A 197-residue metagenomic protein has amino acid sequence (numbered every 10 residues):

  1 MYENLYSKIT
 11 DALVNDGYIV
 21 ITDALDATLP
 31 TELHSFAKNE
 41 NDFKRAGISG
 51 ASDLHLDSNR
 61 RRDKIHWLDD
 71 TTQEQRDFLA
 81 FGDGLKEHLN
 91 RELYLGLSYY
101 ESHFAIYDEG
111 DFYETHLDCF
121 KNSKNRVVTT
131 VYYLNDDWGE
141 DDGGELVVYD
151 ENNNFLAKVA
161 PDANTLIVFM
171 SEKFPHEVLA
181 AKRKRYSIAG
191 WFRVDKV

Functional and structural regions predicted by a protein language model:
Y2-E92: Non-heme Fe(II)/2-oxoglutarate
V20, E32, H103, T129 (+1 more regions): Amphipathic alpha-helical recognition patches that constitute DNA-binding helices
Q75, F104-S123: Conserved short histidine dyad/triad with adjacent acidic residue
A80, R91-L97, C119-K124: Short, conserved, surface-exposed binding loops centered on an aromatic residue
L95-H103, D142: A short coil-to-beta-strand element that immediately follows conserved catalytic motifs
F120-K121, R126, N135-V197: Catalytic core of Fe(II)/2-oxoglutarate
